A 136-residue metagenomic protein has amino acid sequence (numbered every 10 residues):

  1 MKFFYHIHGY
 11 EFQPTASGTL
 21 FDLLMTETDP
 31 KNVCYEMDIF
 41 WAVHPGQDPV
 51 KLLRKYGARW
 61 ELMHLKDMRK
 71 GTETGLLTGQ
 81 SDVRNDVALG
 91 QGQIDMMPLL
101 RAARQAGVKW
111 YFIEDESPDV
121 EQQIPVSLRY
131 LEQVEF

Functional and structural regions predicted by a protein language model:
K2-Q13, S17-F21: Conserved anion-binding
G18-M37, W41-F136: Histidine-acidic metal/acid-base catalytic patches
